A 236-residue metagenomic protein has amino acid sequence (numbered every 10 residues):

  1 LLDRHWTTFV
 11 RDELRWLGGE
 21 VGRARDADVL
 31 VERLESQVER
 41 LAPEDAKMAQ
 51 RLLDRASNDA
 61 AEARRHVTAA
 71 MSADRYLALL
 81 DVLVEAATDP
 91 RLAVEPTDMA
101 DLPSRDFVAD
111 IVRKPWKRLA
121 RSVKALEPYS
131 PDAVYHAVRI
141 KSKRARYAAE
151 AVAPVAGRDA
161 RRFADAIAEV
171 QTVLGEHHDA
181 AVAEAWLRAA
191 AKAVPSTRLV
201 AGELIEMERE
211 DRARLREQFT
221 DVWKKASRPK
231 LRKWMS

Functional and structural regions predicted by a protein language model:
L1-S236: Function-determining surface determinants
